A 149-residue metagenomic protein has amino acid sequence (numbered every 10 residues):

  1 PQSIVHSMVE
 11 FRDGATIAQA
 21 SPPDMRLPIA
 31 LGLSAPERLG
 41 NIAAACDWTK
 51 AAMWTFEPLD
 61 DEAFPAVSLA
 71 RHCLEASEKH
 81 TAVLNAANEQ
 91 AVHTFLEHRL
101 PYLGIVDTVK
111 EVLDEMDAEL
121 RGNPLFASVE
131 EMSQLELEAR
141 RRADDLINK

Functional and structural regions predicted by a protein language model:
P1-K149: Catalytic, metal-anchored helix/loop core of enzyme active sites in primary metabolism
